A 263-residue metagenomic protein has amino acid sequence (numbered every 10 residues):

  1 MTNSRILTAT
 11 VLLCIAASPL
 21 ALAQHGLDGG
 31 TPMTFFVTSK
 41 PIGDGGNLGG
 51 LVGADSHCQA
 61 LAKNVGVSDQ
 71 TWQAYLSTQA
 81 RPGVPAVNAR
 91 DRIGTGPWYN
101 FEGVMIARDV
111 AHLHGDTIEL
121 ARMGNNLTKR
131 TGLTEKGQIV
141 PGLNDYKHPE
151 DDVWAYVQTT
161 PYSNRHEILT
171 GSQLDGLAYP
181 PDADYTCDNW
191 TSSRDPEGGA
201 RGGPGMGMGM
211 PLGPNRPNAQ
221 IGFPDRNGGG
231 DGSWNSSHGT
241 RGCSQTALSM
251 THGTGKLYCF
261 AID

Functional and structural regions predicted by a protein language model:
M1-A9: Bacterial N-terminal signal peptides that target proteins for export
A9-S18: Bacterial N-terminal signal peptides
Q24-D263: Secreted/extracellular ectodomain signature
